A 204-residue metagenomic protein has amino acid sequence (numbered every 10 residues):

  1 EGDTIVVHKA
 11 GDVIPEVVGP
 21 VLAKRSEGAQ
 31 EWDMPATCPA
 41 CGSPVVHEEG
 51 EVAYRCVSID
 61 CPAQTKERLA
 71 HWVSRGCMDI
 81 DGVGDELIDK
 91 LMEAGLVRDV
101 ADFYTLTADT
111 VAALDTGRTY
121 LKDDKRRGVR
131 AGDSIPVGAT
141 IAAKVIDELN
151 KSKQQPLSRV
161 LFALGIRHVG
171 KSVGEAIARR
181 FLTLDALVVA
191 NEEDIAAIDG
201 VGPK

Functional and structural regions predicted by a protein language model:
E1-D3: Structural motif
V7-H8: A generic structural signal for residues embedded in beta-strands
D12-G42, V46-K204: Accessory alpha-helical DNA-binding modules that contact the DNA backbone or grooves
